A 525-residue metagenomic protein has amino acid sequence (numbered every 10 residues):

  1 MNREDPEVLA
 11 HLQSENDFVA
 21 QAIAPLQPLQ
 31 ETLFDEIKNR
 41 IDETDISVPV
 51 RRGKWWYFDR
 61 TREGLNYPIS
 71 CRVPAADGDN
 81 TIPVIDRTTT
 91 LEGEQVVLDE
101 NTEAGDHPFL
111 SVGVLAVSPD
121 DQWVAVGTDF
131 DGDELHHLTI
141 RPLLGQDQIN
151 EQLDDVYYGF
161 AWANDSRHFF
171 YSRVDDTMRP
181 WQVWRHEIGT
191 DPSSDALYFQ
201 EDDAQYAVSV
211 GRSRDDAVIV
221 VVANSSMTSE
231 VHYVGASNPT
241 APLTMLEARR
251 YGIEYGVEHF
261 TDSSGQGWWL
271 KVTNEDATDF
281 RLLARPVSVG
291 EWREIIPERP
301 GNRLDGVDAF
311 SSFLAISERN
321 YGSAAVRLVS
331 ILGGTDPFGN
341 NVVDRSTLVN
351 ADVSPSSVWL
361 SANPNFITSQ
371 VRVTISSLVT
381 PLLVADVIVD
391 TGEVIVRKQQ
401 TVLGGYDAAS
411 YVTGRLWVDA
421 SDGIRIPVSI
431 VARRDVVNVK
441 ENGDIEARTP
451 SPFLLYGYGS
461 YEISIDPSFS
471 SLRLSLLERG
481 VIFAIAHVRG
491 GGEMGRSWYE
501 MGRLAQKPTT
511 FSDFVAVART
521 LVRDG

Functional and structural regions predicted by a protein language model:
M1-Q370, T374-L382, D386-T391, D444 (+2 more regions): Beta-propeller folds
S47-V50, D215-D216, W359-G525: Serine-hydrolase catalytic core recognition
